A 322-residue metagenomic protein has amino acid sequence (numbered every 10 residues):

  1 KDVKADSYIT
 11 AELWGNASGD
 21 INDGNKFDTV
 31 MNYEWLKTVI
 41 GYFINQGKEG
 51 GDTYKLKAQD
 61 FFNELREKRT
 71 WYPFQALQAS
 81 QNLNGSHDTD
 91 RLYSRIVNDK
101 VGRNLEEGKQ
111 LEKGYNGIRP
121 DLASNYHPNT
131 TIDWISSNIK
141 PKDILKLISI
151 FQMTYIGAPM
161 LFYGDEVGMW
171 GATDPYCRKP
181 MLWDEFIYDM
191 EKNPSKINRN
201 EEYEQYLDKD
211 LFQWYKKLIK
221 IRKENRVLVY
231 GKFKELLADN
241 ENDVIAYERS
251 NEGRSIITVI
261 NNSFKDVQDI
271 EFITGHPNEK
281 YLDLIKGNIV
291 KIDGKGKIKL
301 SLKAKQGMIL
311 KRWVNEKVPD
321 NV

Functional and structural regions predicted by a protein language model:
K1-L83, D99, P141, F151 (+6 more regions): Active-site-proximal helices and loops of the catalytic beta/alpha 8
F61-N125: Aromatic-lined glycan-binding groove of carbohydrate-active enzymes
D121-S137: Short, basic, glycine/proline-bearing loop/turn elements
Q152, I156-M169: Substrate-binding cleft of secreted/luminal carbohydrate-active enzymes
N278-N288: Catalytic Cys-His active-site segments of thiol-dependent hydrolases/isopeptidases
I292-V322: C-terminal beta-strand-rich structural cap/linker in extracellular carbohydrate-active enzymes
